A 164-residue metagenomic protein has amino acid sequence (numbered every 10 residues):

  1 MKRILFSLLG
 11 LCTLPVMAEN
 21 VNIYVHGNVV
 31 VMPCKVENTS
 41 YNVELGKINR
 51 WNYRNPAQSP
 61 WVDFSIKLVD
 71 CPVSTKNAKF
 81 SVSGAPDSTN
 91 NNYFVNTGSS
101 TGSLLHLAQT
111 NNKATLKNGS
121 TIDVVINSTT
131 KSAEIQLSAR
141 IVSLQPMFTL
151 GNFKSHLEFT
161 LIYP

Functional and structural regions predicted by a protein language model:
M1-L8: Sec-dependent signal peptide recognition, specifically the positively charged N-region followed immediately by
K2, M17-P164: Mature extracellular/passenger domains of Gram-negative fimbrial/pilin and adhesin proteins
T13-P15: N-terminal signal peptide c-region/cleavage motif recognized by signal peptidases
